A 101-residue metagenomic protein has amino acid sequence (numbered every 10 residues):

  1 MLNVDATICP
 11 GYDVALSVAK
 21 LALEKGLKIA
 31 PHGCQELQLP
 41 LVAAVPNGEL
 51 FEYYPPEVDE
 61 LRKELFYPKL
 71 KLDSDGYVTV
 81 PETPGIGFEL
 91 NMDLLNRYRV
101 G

Functional and structural regions predicted by a protein language model:
M1-Y77: Shared catalytic-loop signature of beta/alpha-barrel
L65-G101: C-terminal extensions of enzymes
